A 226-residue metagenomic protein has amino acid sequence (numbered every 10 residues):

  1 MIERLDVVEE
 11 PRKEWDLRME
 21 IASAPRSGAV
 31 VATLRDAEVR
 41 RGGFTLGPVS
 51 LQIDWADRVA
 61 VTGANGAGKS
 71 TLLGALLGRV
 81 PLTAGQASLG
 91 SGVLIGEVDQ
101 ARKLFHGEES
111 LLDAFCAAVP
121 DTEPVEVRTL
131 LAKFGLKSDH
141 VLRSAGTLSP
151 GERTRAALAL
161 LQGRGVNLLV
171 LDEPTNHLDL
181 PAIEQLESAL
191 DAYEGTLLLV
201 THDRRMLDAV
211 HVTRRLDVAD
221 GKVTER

Functional and structural regions predicted by a protein language model:
M1-R18: ABC transporter TMD-NBD coupling linker
W15, A22-R226: ABC ATP-binding cassette signature C-motif
